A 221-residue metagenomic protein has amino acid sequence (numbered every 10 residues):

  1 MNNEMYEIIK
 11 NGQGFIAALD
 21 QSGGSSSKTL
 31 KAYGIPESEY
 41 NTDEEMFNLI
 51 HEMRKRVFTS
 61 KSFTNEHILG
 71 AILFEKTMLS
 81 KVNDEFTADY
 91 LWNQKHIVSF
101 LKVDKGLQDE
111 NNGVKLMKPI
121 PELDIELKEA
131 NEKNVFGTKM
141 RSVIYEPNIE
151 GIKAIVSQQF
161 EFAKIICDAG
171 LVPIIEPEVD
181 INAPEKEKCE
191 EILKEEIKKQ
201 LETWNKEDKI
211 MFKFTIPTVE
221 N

Functional and structural regions predicted by a protein language model:
M1-F136, I144-E146, D208-K209, V219-N221: Alpha/beta catalytic barrel-like cores
E45-N48, E52, A154, K188 (+1 more regions): Conserved active-site and cofactor/substrate-binding residues in soluble primary-metabolism enzymes
V57, I120-V135, V156-L171, K194-E202: Structured alpha-helical segments in the cores of large, soluble enzyme domains
N111-K115, K139-K153, D180-E187: Surface-exposed cleft-lining segments at the edges of enzyme active sites
N131, G151-I152, K164, V172 (+2 more regions): Conserved mixed alpha/beta catalytic, RNA-binding, or beta-rich assembly cores of soluble enzyme, regulatory
F136-S142, G170-E178, F214: Short beta-strand segments at enzyme active-site cores
I152-Q159, E176: Loop-centered beta-sheet repeat module
E190, K194-N221: Catalytic alpha/beta core domains of metabolic enzymes, predominantly
